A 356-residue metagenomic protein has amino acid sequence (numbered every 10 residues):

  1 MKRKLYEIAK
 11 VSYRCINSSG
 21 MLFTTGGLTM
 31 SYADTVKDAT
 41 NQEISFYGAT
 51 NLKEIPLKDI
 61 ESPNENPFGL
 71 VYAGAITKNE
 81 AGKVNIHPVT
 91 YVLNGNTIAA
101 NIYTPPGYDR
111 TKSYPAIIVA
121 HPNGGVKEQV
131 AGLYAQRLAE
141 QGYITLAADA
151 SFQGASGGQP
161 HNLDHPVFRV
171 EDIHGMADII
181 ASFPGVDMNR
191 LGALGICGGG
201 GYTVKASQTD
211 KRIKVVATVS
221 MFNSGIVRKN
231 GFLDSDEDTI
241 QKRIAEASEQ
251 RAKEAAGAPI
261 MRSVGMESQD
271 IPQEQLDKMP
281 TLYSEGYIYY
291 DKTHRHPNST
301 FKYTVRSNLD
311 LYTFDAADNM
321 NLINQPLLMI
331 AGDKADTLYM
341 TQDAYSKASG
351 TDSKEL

Functional and structural regions predicted by a protein language model:
P63-K112: N-terminal cap/lid segment of alpha/beta-hydrolase-fold proteins
T111-P122: Short beta-strand element of the alpha/beta-hydrolase
G124-Q136, A150, T341: The serine-hydrolase catalytic nucleophile loop
R137-G157: Conserved alpha/beta-hydrolase
L163-P184: Alpha/beta-hydrolase active-site loop
V204-I288: Alpha/beta-hydrolase-fold enzymes
I323, M329-A331: Short beta-strand/loop motif that positions the catalytic acidic residue of the alpha/beta-hydrolase fold
S349-L356: Catalytic histidine neighborhood in serine/cysteine hydrolases with alpha/beta-hydrolase-type architecture
